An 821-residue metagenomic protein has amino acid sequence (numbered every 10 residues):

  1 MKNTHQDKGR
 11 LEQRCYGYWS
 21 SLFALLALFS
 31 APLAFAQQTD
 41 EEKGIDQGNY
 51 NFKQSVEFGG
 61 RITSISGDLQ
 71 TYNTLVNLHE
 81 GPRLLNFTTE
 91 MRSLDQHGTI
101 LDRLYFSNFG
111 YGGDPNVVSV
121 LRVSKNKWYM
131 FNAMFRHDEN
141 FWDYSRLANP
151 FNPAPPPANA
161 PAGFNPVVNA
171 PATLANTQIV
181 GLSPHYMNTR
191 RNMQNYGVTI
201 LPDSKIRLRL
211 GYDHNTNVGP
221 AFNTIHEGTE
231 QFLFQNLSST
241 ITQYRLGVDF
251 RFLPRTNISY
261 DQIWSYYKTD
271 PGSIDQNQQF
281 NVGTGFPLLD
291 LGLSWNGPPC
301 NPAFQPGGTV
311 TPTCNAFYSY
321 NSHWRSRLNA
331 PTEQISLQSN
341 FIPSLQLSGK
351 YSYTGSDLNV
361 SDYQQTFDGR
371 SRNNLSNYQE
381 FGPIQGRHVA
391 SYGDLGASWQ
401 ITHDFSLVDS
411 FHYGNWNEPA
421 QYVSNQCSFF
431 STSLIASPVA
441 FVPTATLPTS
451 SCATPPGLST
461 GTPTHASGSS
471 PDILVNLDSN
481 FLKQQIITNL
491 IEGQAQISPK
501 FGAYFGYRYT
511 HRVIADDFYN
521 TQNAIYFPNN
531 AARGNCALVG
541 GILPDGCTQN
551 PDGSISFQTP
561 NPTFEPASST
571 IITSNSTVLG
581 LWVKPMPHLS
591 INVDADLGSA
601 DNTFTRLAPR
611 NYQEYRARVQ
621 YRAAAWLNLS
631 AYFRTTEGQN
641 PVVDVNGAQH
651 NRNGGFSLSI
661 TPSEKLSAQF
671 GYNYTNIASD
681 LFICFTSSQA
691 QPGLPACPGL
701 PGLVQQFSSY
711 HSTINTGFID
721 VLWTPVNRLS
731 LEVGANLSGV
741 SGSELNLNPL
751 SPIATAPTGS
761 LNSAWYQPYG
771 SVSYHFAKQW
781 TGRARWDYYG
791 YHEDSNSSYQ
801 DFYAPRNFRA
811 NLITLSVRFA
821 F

Functional and structural regions predicted by a protein language model:
M1-Y18: N-terminal secretory signal peptides that target proteins for export/translocation
S20-A31: Bacterial N-terminal signal peptides
P32-A36: Sec/Tat signal peptide C-region and signal peptidase I cleavage site
Q37-G48, I62-F821: Gram-negative and organellar
